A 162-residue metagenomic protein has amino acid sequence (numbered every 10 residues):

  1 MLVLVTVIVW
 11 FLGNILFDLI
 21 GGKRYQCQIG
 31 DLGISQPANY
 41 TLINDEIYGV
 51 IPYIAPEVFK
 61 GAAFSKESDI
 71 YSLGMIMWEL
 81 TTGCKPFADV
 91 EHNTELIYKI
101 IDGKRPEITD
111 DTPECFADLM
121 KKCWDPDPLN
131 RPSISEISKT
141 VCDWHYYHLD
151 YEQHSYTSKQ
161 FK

Functional and structural regions predicted by a protein language model:
N14-I29: Conserved protein kinase catalytic/activation segment
N44-V58: Conserved activation segment of eukaryotic-like protein kinases, specifically the C-terminal portion of the activation
G61-K66: Activation segment
D69: Conserved catalytic-loop aspartate of Hanks-type protein kinases
T82-P86: Structural helix C-cap motif within protein kinase domains
W124-E136: A conserved short helix/loop substructure at the end of the activation segment of eukaryotic-like protein kinase domains
